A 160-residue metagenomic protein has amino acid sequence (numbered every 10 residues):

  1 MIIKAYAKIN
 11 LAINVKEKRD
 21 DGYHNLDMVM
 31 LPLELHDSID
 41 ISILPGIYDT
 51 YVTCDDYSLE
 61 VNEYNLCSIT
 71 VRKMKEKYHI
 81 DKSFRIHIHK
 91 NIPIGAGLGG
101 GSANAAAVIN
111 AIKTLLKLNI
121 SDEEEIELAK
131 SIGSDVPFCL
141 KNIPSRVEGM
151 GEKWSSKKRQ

Functional and structural regions predicted by a protein language model:
I2-I80: N-terminal beta-alpha supersecondary unit
I2-K4, A12-N14, K18-M28, L118-Q160: ATP-dependent small-molecule kinase catalytic core of the GHMP/sugar-kinase superfamily and closely related
A5-A7, I88-K90, M150: A secondary-structure boundary/capping signal
D27, F84-A96: Short pre-catalytic strand/loop immediately N-terminal to key active-site residues, enriched for Gly-Thr
S38-D40, R85, P137: Short, surface-exposed charged micro-motifs
R72, A107-K113, E127-K130, S145: A broadly conserved amphipathic alpha-helix scaffold signal in soluble, globular proteins
E76-R85, A111-L128: Phosphate-handling active-site elements
A96-D122, F138-L140: DPxDG-like acidic metal-binding loop motif
